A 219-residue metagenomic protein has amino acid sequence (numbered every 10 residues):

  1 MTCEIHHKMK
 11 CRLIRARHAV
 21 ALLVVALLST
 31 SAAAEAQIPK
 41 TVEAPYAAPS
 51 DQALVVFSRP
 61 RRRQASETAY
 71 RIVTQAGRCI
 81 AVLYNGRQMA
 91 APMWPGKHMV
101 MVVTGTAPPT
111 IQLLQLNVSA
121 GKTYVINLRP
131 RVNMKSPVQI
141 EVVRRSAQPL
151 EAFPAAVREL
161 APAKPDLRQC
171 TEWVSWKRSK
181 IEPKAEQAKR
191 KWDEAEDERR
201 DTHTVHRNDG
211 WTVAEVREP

Functional and structural regions predicted by a protein language model:
M1-R15: N-terminal secretory signal peptides that target proteins for export/translocation
C3, T30-S31: N-terminal compositionally biased, intrinsically disordered segments and leader/signal-like regions
H7-K8, A19, P109: Generic low-complexity segments that are intrinsically disordered, proline-rich and/or Lys/Arg-biased
M9-K10, A21, Q169, E196: Low-complexity, compositionally biased segments
K10, V24, A48-S50: A ubiquitous, low-specificity "background" feature that marks scattered single residues across proteins without
R15-A16, P49: N-terminal amphipathic alpha-helix initiation
A19-T30: Bacterial N-terminal signal peptides
A34-P95, M101-P219: Short loop/turn and low-complexity linker motifs enriched in small/turn-promoting residues
